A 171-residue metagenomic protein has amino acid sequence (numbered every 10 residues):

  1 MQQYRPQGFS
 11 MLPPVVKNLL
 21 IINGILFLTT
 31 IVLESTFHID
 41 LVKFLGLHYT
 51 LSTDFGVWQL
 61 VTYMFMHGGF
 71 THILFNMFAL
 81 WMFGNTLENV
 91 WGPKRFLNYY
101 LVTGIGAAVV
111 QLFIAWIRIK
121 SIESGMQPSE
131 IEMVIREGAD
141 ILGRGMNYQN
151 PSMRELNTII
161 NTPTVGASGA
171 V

Functional and structural regions predicted by a protein language model:
M1-V171: A detector for small-residue-rich transmembrane helices and their helix-helix packing motifs
